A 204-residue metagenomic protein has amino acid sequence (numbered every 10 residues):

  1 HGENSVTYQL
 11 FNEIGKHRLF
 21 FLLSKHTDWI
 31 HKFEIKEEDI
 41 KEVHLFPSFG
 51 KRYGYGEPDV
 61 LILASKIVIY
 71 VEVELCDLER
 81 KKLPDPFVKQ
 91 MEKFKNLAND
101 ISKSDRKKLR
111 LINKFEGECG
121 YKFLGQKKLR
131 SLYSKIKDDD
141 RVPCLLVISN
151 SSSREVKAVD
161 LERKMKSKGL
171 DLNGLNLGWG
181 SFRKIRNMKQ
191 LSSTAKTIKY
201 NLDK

Functional and structural regions predicted by a protein language model:
H1-K204: Charged, terminal alpha-helix-loop-beta segments that serve as non-catalytic nucleic-acid engagement and/or assembly
